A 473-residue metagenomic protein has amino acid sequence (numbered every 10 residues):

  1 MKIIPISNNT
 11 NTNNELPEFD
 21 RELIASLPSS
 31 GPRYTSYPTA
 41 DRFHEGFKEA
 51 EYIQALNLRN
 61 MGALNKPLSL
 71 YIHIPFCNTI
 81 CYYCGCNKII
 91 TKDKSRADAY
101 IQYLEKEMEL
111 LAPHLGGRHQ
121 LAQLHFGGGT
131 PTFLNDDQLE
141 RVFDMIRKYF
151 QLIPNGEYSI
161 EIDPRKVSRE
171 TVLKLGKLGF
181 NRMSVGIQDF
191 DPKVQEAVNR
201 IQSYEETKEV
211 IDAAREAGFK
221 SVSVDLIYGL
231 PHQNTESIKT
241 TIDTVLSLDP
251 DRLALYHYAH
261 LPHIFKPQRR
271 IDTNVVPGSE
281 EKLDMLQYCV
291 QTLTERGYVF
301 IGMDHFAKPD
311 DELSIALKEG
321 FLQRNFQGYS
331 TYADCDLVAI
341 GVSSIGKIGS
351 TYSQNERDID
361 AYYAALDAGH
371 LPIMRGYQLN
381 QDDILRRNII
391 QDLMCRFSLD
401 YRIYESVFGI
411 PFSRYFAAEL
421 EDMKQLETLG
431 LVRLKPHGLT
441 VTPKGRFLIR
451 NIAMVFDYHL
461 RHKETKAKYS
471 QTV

Functional and structural regions predicted by a protein language model:
M1-L68: Flexible, acidic/Gly-rich N-terminal and inter-domain linker regions that tether and position cofactor-handling modules
I3-I4, P67, I90-H114, Q120-S413 (+1 more regions): C-terminal scaffold of the Radical SAM
I72-K88: Local cysteine-cluster metal-coordination motifs and their immediate loop/turn environment, predominantly Fe-S cluster
C84, N388-I390, I452: Short alpha-helical scaffolding segments that buttress acidic/His motifs in well-ordered protein cores
P411-Q425: Short amphipathic alpha-helical interaction segments
E427-H437: A short, conserved structural fragment
G438-T442: Minor-groove-contacting beta-hairpin "wing" of winged helix-turn-helix DNA-binding domains
K444-V473: Short, amphipathic alpha-helical interaction segments positioned at domain boundaries
